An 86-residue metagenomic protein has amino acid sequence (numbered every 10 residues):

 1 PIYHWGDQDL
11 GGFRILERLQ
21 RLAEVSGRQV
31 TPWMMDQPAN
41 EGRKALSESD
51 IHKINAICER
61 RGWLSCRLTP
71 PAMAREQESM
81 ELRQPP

Functional and structural regions predicted by a protein language model:
I2-P86: TOPRIM fold recognition
